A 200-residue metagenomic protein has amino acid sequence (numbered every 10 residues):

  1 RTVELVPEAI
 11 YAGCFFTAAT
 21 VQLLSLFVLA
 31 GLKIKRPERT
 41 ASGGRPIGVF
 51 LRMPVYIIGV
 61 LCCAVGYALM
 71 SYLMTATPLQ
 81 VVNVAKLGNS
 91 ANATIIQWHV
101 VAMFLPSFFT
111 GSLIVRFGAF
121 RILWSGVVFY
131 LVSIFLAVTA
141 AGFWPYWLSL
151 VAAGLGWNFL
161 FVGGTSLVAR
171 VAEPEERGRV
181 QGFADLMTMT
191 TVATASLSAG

Functional and structural regions predicted by a protein language model:
A19-E38: C-terminal membrane-cytosol helix-exit motif in multi-pass small-molecule transporters
I34-G59: Juxtamembrane intracellular "pre-TM" segments in multi-pass secondary transporters
R52-M70, V151: Pair of pore-lining "gating" transmembrane helices in MFS-fold secondary transporters
T75-I95: Short amphipathic helix-loop junctions that connect adjacent transmembrane helices in Major Facilitator Superfamily/SLC
P106-A119: Helix-to-loop junctions at the C-terminal end of transmembrane segments in multipass secondary transporters
R121-L136: Structural signature of the two symmetry-related core transmembrane helices
F159-A172: Intracellular juxtamembrane helix-capping segments at the cytosolic ends of symmetry-related transmembrane helices
E176-G200: A late C-terminal transmembrane helix in Major Facilitator Superfamily
